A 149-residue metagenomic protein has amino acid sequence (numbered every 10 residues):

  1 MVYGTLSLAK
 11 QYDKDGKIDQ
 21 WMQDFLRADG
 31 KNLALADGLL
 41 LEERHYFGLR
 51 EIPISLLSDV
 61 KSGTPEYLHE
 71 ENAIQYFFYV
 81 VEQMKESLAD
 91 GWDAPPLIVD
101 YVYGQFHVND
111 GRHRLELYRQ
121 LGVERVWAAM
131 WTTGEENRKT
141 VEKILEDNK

Functional and structural regions predicted by a protein language model:
M1-L35: N-terminal extension/subdomain marker
Q11, D15, E70-F77, G134: Intrinsic-disorder-associated interaction segments
D13, K17, W92-N148: A short, basic-hydrophobic beta/loop patch
G16, D29-G30, G38, G48 (+2 more regions): Short, flexible coil/linker elements and helix-boundary hinge sites characteristic of intrinsically disordered
K17, W21, Y76-Q83, T140: Exposed alpha-helical structural elements
Q23, R27-K31, S62, E86-D93 (+1 more regions): Generic surface-pattern signal
L35-E43: Extracellular or lumenal secretory-pathway regions
E43, F47-N109, R119: Short alpha-helix boundary/capping and kink motifs at helix termini
